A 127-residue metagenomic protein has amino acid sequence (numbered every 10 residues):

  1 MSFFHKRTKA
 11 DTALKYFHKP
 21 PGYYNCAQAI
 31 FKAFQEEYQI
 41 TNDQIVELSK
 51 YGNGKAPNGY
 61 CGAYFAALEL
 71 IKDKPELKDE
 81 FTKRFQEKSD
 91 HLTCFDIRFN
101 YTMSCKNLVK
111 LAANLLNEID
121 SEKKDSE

Functional and structural regions predicted by a protein language model:
M1-K19: Polybasic, low-complexity association/targeting segments
S2-K6, I30-S49, Q86-L92: Acidic-glycine-rich active-site phosphate/pyrophosphate-binding loop
F3-R7, L77-E127: C-terminal binding/interaction regions
A13-P21, S49-G59, D96-Y101: A short glycine/serine-rich beta->alpha loop
K19-Q39, P75-F81: An acidic intrinsically disordered interaction segment
P21, Q35, G54-N58, K88 (+1 more regions): Domain-length accessory/inserted modules outside core catalytic folds
Y23-A27, Q44, P57, K74 (+2 more regions): Generic structural signal for well-ordered, non-membrane alpha-helical segments in soluble metabolic enzymes
A66-K74: DPxDG-like acidic metal-binding loop motif
